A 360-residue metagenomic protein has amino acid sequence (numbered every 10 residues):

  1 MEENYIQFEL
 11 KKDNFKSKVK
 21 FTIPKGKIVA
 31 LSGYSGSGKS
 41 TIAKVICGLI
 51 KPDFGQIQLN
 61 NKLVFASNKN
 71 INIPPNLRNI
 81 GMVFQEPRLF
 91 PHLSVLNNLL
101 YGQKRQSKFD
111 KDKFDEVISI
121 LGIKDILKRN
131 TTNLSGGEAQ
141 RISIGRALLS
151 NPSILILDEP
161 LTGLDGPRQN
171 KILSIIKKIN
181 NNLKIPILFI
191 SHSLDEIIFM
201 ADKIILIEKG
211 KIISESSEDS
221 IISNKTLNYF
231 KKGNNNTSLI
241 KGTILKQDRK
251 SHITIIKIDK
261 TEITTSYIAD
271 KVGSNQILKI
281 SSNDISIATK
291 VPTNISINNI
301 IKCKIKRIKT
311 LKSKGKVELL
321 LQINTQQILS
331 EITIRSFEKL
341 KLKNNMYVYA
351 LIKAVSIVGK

Functional and structural regions predicted by a protein language model:
L63-F65, F109-I126, K177-K178: Conserved ABC ATPase "signature" region
V64-G81: ABC ATPase NBD coupling module
N130-L134, E138: Conserved ABC ATPase signature
L149-S153: A short, proline-enriched helix->beta-strand linker immediately N-terminal to the Walker B motif in ABC-type P-loop
L155-E159: Catalytic Walker B motif of ABC-type/P-loop ATPase nucleotide-binding domains
N181, S191-D259: Internal alpha/beta loop-helix hairpins
E262-K309, Q327, E331-K360: Glycine/charge-rich catalytic "coupling/switch" loops of P-loop NTPases
